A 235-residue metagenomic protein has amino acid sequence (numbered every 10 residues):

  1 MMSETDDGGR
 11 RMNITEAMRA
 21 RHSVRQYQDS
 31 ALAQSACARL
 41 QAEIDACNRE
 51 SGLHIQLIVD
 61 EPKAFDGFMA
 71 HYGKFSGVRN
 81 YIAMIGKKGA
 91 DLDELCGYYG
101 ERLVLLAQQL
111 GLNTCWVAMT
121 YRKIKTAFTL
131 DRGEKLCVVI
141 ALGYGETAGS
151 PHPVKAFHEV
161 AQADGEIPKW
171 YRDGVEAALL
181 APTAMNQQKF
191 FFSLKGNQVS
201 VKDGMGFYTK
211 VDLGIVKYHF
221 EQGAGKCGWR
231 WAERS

Functional and structural regions predicted by a protein language model:
M2-S235: Acidic, surface-exposed loops and disordered segments
